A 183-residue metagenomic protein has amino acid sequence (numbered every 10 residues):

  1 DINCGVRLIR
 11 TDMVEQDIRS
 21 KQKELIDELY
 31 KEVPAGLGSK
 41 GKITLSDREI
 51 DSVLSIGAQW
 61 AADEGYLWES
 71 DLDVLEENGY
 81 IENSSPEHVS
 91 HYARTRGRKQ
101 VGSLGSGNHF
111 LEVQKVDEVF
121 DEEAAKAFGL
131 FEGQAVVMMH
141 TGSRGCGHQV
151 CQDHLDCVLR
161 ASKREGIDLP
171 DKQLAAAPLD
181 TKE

Functional and structural regions predicted by a protein language model:
I2-K126, E132, H148-E183: Glycine-rich, flexible loop motifs
A135-G142: Short glycine-rich or small-residue beta-strand-to-loop segments that form or flank ligand, phosphate, metal/Fe-S
G145: Short, conserved micro-motifs enriched in small and acidic residues
